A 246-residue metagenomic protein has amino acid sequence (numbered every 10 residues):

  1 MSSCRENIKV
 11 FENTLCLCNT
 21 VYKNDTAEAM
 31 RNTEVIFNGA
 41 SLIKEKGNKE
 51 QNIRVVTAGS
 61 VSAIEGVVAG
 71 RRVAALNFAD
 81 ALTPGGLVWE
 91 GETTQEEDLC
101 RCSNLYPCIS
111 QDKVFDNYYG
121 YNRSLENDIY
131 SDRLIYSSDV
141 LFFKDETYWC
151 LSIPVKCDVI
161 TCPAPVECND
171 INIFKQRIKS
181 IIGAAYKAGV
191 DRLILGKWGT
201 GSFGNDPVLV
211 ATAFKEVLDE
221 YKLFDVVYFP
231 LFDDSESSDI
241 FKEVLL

Functional and structural regions predicted by a protein language model:
M1-L246: Macrodomain-like recognition of ADP-ribose-binding/processing modules
